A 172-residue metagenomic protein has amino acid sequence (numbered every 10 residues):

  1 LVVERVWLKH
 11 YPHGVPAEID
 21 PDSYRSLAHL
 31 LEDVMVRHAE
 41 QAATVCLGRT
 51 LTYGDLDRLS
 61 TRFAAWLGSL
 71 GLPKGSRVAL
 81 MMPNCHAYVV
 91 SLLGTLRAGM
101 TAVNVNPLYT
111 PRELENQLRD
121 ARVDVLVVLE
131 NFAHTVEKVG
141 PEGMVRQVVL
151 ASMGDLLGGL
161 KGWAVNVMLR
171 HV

Functional and structural regions predicted by a protein language model:
L1-E4, L80-P83, A102-Y109: Short low-complexity stretches enriched in small and charged residues
L1-Y24: Flexible, non-catalytic linker and terminal segments flanking ANL/adenylate-forming cores
P16-I19, Q41, G99: Residue-level detector of alpha-helix boundaries and kinks
A17-P21, C46, Y53, N104 (+1 more regions): Short, flexible active-site loop motifs that bind/organize anionic cofactors or intermediates
P21-S23, A28, E32, E40-C85 (+3 more regions): Conserved AMP-binding/adenylate-forming core of the ANL superfamily
S69-L70, R97-V172: Structural core segment of the AMP-binding/adenylate-forming
